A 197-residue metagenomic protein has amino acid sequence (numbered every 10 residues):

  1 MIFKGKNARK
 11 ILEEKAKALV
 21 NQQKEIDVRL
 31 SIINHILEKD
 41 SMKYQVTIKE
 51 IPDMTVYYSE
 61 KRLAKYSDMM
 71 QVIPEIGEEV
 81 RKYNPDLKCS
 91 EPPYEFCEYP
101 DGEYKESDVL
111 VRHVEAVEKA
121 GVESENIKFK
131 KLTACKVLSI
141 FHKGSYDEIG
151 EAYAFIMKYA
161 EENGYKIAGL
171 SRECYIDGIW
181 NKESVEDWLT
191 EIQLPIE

Functional and structural regions predicted by a protein language model:
F3-E197: A solvent-exposed interaction/effector surface
